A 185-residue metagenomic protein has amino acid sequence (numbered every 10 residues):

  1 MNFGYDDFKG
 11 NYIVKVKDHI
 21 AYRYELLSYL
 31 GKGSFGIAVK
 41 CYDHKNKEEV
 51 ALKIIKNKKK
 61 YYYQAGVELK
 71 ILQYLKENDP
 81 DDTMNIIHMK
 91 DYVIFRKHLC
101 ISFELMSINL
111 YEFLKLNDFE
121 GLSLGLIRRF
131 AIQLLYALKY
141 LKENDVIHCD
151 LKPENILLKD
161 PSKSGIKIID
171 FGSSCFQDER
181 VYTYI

Functional and structural regions predicted by a protein language model:
M1-V16: Intrinsically disordered, low-complexity regulatory segments that flank or precede the catalytic domain of eukaryotic
L26-G33, A38: Protein kinase glycine-rich loop
I37-K56: Glycine-rich ATP phosphate-binding loop
I54-T83: Conserved N-lobe beta3->alphaC-helix segment of eukaryotic protein kinase catalytic domains
M84, R96-C100, L105-S162: Conserved alphaE helix
D91-Y92: A short, aromatic-enriched beta-strand patch in the conserved N-lobe beta-sheet of the protein kinase catalytic domain
L157-I185: Activation segment/activation loop of eukaryotic-type protein kinase catalytic domains
